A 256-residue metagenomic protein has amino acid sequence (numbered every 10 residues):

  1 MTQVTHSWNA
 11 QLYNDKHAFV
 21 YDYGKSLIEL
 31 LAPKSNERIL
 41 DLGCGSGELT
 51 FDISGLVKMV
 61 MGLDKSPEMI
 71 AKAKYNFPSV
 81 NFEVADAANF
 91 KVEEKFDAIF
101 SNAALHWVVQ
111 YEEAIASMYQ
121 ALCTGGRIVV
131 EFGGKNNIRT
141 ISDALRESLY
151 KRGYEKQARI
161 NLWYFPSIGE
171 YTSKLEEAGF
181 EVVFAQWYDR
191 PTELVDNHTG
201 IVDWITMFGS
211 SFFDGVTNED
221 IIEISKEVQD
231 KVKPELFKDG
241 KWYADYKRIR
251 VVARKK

Functional and structural regions predicted by a protein language model:
M1-E37, E48-D52, K72, N76: Conserved class I S-adenosyl-L-methionine
L40-L42, S46-F90: Class I SAM-dependent methyltransferase SAM/SAH-binding core
A88-I99: A short acidic, Gly/Pro-enriched loop at the edge of an enzyme's catalytic core that lines a small-molecule cofactor
A98-E112: A short SAM/SAH-binding and catalytic strip from SAM-dependent methyltransferases
E112-R127: A short glycine-rich, Lys/Arg-flanked "PGG" loop and its adjoining helix->strand segment in the class I
R127-Y154: Conserved class I S-adenosyl-L-methionine
W163-A178: Short alpha-helix
V183-D239: C-terminal helical/coil "lid" or tail adjacent to the Rossmann-like core of SAM-dependent
